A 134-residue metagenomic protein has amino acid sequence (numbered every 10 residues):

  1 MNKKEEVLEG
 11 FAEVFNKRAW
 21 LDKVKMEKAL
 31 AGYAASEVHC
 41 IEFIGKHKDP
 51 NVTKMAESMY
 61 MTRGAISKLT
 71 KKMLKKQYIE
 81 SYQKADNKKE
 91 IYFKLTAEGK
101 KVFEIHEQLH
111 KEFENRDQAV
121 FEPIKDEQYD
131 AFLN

Functional and structural regions predicted by a protein language model:
M1, G45, Y60, E122-K125: Alpha-solenoid HEAT/Armadillo repeat architecture
M1-G32: N-terminal leader segment of winged-helix/HTH proteins
M1-N2, D126-N134: C-terminal regulatory/oligomerization modules of transcriptional regulators
L21-G64: N-terminal helix-turn-helix DNA-binding core of bacterial DNA-binding proteins
E42, E104, L133: A cross-family signal for key residues in well-ordered alpha-helices that form functional helical elements
K71-Y129: Charged, amphipathic alpha-helical coiled-coil/dimerization segments
